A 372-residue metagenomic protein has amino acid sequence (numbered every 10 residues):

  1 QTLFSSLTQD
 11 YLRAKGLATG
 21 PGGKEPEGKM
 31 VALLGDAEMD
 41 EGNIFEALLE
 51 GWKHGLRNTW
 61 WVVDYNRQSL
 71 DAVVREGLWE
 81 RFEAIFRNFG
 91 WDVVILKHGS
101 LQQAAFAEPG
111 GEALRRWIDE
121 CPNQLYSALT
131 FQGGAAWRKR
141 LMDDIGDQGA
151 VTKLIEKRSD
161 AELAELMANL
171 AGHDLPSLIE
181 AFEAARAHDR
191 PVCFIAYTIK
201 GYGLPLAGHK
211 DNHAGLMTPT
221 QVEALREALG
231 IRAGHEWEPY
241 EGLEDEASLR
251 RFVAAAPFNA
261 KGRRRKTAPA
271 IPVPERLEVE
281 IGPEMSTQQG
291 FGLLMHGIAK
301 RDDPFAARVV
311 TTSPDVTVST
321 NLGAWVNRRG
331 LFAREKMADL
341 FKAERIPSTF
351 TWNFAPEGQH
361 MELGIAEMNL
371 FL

Functional and structural regions predicted by a protein language model:
Q1-V31, V151, S159-G172, P176-I179 (+2 more regions): Thiamine diphosphate
G20, E46-W52, G77-L78, H209-N212 (+2 more regions): Short, solvent-exposed amphipathic alpha-helical segments in soluble enzyme and RNA/protein-processing domains
E25, H54-R57, N88-F89: Short, solvent-exposed loop/turn segments at the edges of secondary structure
K29, N58-W60, D92, R308: Residues at the starts of beta-strands that form the adenosine-phosphate
V31-L34, G42, V62-D64, V94-L96 (+4 more regions): Generic beta-strand/beta-sheet core signal
M39-E41, R67-D71, L101-A105, K200-L204 (+3 more regions): Flexible loop/turn segments at secondary-structure boundaries
E41-D64: A short alpha/beta connector and helix-capping loop motif
Y65-M285: Long, well-ordered, tryptophan-enriched scaffold segments
